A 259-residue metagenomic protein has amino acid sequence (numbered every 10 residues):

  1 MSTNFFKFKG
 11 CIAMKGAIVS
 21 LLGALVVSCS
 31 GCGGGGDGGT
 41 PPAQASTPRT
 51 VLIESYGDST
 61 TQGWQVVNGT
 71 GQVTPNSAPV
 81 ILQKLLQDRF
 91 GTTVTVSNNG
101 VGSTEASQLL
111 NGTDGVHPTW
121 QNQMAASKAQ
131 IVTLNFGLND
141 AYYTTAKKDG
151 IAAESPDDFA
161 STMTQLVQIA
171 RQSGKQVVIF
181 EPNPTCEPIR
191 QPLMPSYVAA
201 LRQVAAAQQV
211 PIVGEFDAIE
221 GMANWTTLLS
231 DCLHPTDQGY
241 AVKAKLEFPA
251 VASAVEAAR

Functional and structural regions predicted by a protein language model:
M1-S30: Sec-dependent bacterial lipoprotein signal peptides
V19, G23-R49, R259: Bacterial Sec-dependent N-terminal signal peptides
G38-G100, N122-A126: Serine-esterase "nucleophile elbow" of acetyl-processing enzymes
R49-L52, F90-T95, S127-T133, R171-V178 (+1 more regions): Loop/turn elements at helix/coil->beta-strand transitions in domains of secreted/extracellular proteins
S59-G63, V101-S107, G137-Y143, N183-E187 (+3 more regions): Solvent-exposed loop/turn segments at secondary-structure junctions within structured extracellular/periplasmic domains
W64-V66, V101, Q108-D157: Oxyanion-hole/transition-state-stabilizing segment in secreted/luminal serine hydrolases and related acyltransferases
N135-N139, L166-V198: Active-site segments of SGNH/GDSL-like serine hydrolases that catalyze O-acetyl group transfer/hydrolysis on lipids
N183-R259: Catalytic His-Asp segment of secreted/periplasmic serine-dependent ester chemistry enzymes
